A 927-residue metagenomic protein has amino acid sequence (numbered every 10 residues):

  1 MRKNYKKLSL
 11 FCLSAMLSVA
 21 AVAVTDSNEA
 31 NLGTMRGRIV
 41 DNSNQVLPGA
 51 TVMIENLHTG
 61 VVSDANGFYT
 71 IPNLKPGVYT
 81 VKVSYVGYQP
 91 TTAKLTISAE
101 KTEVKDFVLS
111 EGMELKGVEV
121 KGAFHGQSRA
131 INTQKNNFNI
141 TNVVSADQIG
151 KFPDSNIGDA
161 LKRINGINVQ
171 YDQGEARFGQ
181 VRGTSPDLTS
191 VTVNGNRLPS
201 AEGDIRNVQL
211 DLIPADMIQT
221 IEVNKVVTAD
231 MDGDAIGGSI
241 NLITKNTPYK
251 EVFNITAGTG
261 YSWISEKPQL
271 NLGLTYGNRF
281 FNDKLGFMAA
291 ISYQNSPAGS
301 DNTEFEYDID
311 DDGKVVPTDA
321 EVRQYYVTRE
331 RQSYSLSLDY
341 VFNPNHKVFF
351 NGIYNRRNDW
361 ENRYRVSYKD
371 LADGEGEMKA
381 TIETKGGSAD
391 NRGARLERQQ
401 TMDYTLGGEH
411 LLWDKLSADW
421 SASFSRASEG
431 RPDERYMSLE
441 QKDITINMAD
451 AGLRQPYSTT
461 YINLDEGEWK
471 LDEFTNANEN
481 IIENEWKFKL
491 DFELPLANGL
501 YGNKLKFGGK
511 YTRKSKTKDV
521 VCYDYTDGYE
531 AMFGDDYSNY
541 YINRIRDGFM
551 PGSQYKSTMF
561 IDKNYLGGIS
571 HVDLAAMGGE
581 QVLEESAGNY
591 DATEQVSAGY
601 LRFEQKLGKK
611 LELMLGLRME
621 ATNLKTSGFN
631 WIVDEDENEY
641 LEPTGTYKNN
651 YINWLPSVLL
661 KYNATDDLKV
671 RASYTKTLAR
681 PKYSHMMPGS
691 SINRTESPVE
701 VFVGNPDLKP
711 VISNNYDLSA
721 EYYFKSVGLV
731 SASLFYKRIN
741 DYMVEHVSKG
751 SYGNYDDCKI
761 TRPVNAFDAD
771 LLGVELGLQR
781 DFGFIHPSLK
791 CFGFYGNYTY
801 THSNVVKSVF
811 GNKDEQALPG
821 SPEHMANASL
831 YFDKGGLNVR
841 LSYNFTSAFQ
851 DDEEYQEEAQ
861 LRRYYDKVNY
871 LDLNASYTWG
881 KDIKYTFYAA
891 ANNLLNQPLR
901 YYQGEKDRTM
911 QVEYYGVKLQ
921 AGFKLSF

Functional and structural regions predicted by a protein language model:
T25-S27, L32, V40-Q45, A50-E55 (+3 more regions): Short, acidic, small-residue-rich periplasmic hinge/interaction motif at the N-terminus of Gram-negative outer-membrane
P72, R197-K225: Short acidic/polar hinge/loop motifs at secondary-structure boundaries that mediate gating or recognition
E103-F107, I157-A160, R177-Q180, T192 (+4 more regions): N-terminal periplasmic accessory domains that precede and gate Gram-negative outer-membrane beta-barrel machines
G158-R197: Extracytoplasmic beta-strand/coil segments of soluble accessory domains associated with Gram-negative outer-membrane
E266-Y368, Q399-G407, L412-W413, P656-V658: Transmembrane beta-barrel wall of Gram-negative outer-membrane proteins
T384-D403, E584, G588-S597, N649 (+4 more regions): Outer-membrane beta-barrel signature, preferentially recognizing the C-terminal barrel domain of Gram-negative
E473-I481, D491-P495, N503-L505, V658 (+2 more regions): Conserved C-terminal beta-signal and adjacent last beta-strands/turns of outer-membrane beta-barrel proteins
Y736-R738, G750, D756-Q850: Gram-negative outer-membrane beta-barrel transporters
